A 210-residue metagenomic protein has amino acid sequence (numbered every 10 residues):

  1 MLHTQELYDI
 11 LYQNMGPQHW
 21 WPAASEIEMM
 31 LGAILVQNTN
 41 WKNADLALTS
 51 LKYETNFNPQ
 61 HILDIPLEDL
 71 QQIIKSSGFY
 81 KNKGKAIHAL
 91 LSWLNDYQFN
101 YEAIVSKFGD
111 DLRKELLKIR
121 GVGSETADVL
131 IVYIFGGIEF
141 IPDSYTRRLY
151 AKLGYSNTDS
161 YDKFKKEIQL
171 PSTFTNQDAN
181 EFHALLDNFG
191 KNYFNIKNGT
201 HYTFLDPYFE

Functional and structural regions predicted by a protein language model:
H3-E210: Catalytic cores of DNA base-excision repair glycosylases
